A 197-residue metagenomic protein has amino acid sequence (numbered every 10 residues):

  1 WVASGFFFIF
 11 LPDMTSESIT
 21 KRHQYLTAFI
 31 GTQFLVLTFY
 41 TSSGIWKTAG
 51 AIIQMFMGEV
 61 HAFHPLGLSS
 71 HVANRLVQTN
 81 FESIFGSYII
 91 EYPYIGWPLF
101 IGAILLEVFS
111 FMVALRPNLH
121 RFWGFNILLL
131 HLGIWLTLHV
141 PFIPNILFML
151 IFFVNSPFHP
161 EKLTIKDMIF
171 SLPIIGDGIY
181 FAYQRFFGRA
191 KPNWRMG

Functional and structural regions predicted by a protein language model:
W1-I19: Long, hydrophobic, well-ordered secondary-structure blocks that form the structural core and pocket-lining surfaces
F6, G31-T48, P93-T137, L150-V154: Functionalized membrane-embedded alpha-helices
P12-S16, K47-Q54, A114, L138 (+1 more regions): Perimembrane helix-loop junctions in membrane proteins
T15-A28, I165-G197: Membrane-interfacial, low-structure loops and terminal tails that flank and connect transmembrane helices in multi-pass
I19, I53-G58, E161-T164: Acidic/polar loop patches that form or flank catalytic/metal-binding clefts of enzymes that bind anionic ligands
G31-L105: Membrane-interfacial catalytic/cofactor-binding modules of polytopic membrane enzymes
L138-I146: Membrane-interface catalytic loops of GT-C/OST-like multi-pass glycosylation enzymes that act
N145-F170: Transmembrane alpha-helices of multi-pass inner-membrane enzymes
